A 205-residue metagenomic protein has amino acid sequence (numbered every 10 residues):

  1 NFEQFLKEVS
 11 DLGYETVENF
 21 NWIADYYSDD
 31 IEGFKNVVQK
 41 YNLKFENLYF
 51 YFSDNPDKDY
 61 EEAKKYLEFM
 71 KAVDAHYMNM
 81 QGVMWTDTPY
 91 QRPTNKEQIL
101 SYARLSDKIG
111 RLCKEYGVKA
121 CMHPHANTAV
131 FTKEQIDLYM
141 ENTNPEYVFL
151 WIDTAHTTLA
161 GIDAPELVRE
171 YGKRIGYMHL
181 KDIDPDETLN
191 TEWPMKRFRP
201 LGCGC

Functional and structural regions predicted by a protein language model:
N1-Y77, K96, K114, P145 (+1 more regions): N-terminal pre-domain/capping segments
E3, E32, K64, L100 (+2 more regions): Residue-level marker for well-ordered alpha-helical positions
T16-V17, E46, K108-G202: Acidic/histidine-rich catalytic cores of soluble enzymes
N19-I31, Y51-E61, T86-Y90, A126-T132 (+2 more regions): Acidic-and-aromatic substrate-binding clefts and catalytic sites of carbohydrate-active enzymes
N21, G82, D182-I183: Short secondary-structure boundary segments
N55-L150: Active-site acidic/histidine proton-transfer and metal-coordination neighborhood in alpha/beta enzyme cores
K96-Y102, R197-C205: A short acidic, glycine-rich active-site loop that binds or catalyzes chemistry on phosphate/adenosine moieties
